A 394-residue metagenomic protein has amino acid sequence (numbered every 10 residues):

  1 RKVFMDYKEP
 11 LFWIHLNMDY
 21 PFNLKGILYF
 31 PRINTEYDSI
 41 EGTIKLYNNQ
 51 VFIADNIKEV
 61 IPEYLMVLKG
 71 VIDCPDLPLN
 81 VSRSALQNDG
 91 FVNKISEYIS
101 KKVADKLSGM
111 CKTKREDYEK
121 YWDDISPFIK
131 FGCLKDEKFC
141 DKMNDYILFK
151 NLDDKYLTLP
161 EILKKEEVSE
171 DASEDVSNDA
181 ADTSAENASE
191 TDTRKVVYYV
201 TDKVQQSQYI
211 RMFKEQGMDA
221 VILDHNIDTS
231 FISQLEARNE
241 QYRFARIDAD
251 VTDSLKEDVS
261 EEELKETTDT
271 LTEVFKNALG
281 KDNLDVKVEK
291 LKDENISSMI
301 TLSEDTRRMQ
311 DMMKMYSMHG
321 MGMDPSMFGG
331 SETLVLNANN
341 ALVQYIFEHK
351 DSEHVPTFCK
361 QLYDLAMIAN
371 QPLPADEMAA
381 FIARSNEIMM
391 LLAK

Functional and structural regions predicted by a protein language model:
R1-K394: Conserved GHKL (Bergerat-fold) ATPase module
